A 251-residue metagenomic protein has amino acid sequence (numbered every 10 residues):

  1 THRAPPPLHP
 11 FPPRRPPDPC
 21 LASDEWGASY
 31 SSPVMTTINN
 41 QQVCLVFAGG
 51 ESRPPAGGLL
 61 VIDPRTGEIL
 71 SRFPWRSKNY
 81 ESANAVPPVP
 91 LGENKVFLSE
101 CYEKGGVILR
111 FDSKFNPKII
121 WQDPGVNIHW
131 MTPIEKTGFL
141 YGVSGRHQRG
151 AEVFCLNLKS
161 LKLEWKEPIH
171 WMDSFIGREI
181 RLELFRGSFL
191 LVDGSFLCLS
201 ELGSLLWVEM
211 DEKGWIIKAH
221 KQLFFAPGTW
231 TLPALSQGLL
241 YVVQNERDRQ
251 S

Functional and structural regions predicted by a protein language model:
T1-S251: Noncatalytic, solvent-exposed loop/strand surfaces of beta-propeller-type extracellular/periplasmic domains
